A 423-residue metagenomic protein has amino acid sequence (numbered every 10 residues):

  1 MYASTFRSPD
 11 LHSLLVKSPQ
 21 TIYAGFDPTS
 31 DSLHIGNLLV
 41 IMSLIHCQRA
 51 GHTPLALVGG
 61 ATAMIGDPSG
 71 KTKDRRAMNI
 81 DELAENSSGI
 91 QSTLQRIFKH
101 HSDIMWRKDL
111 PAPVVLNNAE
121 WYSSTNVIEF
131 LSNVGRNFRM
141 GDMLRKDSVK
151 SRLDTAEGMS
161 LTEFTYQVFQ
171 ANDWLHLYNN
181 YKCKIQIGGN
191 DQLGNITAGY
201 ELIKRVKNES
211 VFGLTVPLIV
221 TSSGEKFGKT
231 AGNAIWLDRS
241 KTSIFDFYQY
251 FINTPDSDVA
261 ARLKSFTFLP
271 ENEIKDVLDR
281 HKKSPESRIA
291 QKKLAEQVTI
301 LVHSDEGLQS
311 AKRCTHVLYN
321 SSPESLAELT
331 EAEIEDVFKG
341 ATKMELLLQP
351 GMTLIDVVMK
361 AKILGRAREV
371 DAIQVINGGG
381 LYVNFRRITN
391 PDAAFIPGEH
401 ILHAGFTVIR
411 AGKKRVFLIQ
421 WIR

Functional and structural regions predicted by a protein language model:
M1-Q192, T197-Y200, K207-F212, E225: NTP-dependent nucleotidyl-transfer catalytic core
I203-R423: Conserved nucleotide- and phosphate/pyrophosphate-binding catalytic cores in adenylate/nucleotidyl-handling enzymes
